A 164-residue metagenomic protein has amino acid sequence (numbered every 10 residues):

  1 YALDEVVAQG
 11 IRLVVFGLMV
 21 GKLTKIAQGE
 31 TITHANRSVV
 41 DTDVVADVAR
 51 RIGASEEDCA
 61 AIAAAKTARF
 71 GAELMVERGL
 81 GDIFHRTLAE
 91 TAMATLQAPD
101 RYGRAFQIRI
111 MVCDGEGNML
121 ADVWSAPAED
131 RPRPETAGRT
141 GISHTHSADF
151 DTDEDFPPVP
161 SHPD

Functional and structural regions predicted by a protein language model:
Y1-L88, A94-P99, G103-R104, I108-G117: A structural signal for small-residue-enriched, beta-sheet-centric alpha/beta enzyme cores and oligomeric scaffold folds
A89-D164: Extended hydrophobic packing segments that form well-structured cores
